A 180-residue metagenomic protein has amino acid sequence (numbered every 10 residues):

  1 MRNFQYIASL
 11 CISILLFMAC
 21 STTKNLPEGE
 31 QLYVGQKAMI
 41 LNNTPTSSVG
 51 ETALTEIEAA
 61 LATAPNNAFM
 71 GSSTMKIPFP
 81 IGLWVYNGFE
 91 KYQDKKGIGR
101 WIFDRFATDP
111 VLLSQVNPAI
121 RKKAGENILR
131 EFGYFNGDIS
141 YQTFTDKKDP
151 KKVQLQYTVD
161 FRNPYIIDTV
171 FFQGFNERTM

Functional and structural regions predicted by a protein language model:
R2-F4, S21-M180: Interaction-mediating elements
N3-S13: Sec-dependent signal peptide recognition, specifically the positively charged N-region followed immediately by
L16-A19: C-terminal motif of bacterial Sec signal peptides marking the signal peptidase cleavage site
